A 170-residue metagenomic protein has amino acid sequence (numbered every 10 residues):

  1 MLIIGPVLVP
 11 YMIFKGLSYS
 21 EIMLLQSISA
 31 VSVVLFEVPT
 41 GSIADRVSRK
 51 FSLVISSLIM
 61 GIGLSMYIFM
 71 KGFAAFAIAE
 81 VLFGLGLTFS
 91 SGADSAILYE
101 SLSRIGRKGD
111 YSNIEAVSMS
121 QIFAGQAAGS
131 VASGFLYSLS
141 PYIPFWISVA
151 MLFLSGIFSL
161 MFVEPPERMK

Functional and structural regions predicted by a protein language model:
M1-L35: Helix-loop boundary and gating motifs at the non-cytosolic
I3, A30-V38, F123-A127, V131: Residue-level signature of mid-helix packing/kink "hotspots" within the transmembrane helices of 12-pass Major
F14, Q126-S148: Transmembrane alpha-helix termini and helix-breaking/packing motifs in multi-pass membrane transporters
G16, S48, F69-A75: Helix-breaking motifs and short loop linkers at transmembrane-helix boundaries and internal kinks in secondary membrane
L58-G72, L160: C-terminal ends and interior cores of transmembrane alpha-helices in multi-pass membrane transporters/permeases
V81-F123: Cytoplasmic helix-loop-helix junction between adjacent transmembrane helices in 12-TM secondary transporters
S148-K170: Helix-loop junctions on the cytosolic side of multi-pass membrane transporters, especially the intracellular loop
